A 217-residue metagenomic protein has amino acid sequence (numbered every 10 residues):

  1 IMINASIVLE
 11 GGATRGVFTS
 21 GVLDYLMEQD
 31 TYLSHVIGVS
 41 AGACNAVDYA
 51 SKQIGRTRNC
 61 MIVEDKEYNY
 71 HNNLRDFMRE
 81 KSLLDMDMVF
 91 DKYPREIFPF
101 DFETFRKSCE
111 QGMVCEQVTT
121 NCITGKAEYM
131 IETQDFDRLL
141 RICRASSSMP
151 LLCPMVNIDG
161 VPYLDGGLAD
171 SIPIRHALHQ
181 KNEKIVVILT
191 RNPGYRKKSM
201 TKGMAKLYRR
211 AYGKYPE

Functional and structural regions predicted by a protein language model:
I1-V39, V47-E217: Patatin-like phospholipase
